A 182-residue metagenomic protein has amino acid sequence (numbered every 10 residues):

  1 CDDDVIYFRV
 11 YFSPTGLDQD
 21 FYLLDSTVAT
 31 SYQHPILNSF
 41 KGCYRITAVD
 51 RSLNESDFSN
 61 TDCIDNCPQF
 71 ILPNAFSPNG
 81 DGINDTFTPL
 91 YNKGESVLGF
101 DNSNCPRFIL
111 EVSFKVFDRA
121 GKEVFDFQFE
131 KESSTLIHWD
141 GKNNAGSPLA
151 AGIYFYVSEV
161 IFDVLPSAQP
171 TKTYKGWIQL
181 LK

Functional and structural regions predicted by a protein language model:
D4-S39: Recognizes extended acidic, P/S/T-rich segments that occur within or adjacent to Ig-like beta-sandwich modules
V5, S39-C43, I109, A151-I153: Extracellular Ig-like/FN3 beta-sandwich strand-entry sites
F8-Y11, Y44, W139, Y154: Conserved hydrophobic/aromatic "anchor" residues that stabilize well-ordered secondary structure elements
S26, F58, D126-F127: Residue-level detector of high-confidence beta-strand sites
V28, N38-F40, A145, A150-A151: Surface-exposed loops/turns
Y32-E55: Beta-strand-rich modules
V49-Q69: Extracellular fibronectin type III
D62-K182: Short loop/turn motifs at secondary-structure boundaries
